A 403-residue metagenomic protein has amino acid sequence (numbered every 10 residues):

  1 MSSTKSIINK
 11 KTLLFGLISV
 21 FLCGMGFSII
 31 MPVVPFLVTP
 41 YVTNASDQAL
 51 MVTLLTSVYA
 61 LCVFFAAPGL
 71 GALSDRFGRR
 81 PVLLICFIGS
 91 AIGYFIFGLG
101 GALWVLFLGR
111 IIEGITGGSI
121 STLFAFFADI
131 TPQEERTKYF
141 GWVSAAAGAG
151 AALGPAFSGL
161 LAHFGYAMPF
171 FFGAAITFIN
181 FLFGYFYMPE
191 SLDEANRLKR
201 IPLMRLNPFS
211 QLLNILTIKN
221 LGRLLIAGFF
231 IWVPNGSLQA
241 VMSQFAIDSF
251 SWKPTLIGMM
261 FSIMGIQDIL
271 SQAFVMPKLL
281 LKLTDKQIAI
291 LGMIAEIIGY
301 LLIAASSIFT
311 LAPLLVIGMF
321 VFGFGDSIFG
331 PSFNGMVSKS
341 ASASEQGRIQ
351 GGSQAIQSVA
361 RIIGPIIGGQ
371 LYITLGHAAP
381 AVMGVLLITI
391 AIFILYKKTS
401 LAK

Functional and structural regions predicted by a protein language model:
S2-K10, P189-A227: Juxtamembrane intracellular "pre-TM" segments in multi-pass secondary transporters
V33-A49, A240-I257: Short amphipathic helix-loop junctions that connect adjacent transmembrane helices in Major Facilitator Superfamily/SLC
L54-L70, S262-F274: Central cavity-lining transmembrane alpha-helices of secondary-active solute carriers, predominantly the Major
F65-G101: Conserved MFS/SLC helix-loop-helix module at the cytosolic interface between two early adjacent transmembrane helices
A66-G78, S271-D285, Y372: Helix-to-loop junctions at the C-terminal end of transmembrane segments in multipass secondary transporters
I88-G101, A295-F309: C-terminal ends and interior cores of transmembrane alpha-helices in multi-pass membrane transporters/permeases
G109-G148: Cytoplasmic helix-loop-helix junction between adjacent transmembrane helices in 12-TM secondary transporters
V143-F186: Helix-loop-helix hairpin linking two adjacent transmembrane segments in secondary transporters
